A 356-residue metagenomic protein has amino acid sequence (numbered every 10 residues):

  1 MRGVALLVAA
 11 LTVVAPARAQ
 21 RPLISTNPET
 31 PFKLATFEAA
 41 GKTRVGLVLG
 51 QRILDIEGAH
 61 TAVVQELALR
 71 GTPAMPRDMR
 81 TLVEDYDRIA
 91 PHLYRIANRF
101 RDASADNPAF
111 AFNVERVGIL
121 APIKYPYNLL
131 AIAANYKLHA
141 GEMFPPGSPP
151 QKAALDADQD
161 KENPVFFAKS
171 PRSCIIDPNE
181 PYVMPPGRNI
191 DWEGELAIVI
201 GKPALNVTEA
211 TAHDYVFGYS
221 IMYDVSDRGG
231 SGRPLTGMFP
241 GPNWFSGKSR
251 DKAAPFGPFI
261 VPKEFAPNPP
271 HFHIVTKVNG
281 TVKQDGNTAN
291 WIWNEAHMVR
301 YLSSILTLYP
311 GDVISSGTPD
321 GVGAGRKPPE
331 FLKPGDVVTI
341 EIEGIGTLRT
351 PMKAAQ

Functional and structural regions predicted by a protein language model:
V4-V13: Bacterial N-terminal signal peptides
A15-A19: Sec/Tat signal peptide C-region and signal peptidase I cleavage site
Q20-A39, T61-A62, A68-V282, H297 (+1 more regions): Active-site microenvironments in enzyme catalytic cores
R21-N27, F32, E38-R44, V48-A62 (+5 more regions): Charged, cofactor-coupling segments
K124, A131, Y309, K333-P334: Residue-level recognition of short, solvent-exposed, well-ordered loop/turn junctions that link secondary-structure
L196, I314-S315, V338: Generic structural signal for buried aliphatic residues
N294-L332: A conserved acidic, glycine/proline-rich C-terminal tail/linker
